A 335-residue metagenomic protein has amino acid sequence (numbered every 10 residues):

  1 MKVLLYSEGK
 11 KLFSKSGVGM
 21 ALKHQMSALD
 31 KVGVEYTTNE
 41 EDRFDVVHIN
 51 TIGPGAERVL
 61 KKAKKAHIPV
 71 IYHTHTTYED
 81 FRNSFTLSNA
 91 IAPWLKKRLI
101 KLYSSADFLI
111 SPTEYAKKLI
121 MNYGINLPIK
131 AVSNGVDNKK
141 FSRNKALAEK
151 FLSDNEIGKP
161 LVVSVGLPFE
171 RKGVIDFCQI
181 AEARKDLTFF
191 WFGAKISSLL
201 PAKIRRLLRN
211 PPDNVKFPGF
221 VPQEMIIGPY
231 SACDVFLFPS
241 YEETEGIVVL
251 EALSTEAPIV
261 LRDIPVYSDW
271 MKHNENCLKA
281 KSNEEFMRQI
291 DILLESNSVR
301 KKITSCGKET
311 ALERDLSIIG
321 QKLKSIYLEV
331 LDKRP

Functional and structural regions predicted by a protein language model:
I91-L109: Membrane-proximal helix-turn-helix segments that form the acceptor-binding/catalytic region of lipid-linked
Y103, F220-V221, G228-C233: Short alpha-helical donor nucleotide-sugar binding micro-motif in glycosyltransferases
D154-K172, C178-R184, F190: Conserved donor-binding/catalytic core segment of Leloir-type glycosyltransferases
V165, T188-K203: Glycosyltransferase donor-sugar binding loop
A202-E224: Nucleotide-activated donor-binding/catalytic signature segment of Leloir-type glycosyltransferases, i.e., the conserved
Y241: Aromatic "clamp/platform" in nucleotide-sugar-dependent glycosyltransferases that forms part of the donor/acceptor
P258-L261: Short hydrophobic beta-strand element within catalytic cores of glycosyltransferases and related nucleotide-activated
H273-E284, I292-S298, L312: Conserved acidic donor-binding segment of nucleotide-sugar-dependent glycosyltransferases
